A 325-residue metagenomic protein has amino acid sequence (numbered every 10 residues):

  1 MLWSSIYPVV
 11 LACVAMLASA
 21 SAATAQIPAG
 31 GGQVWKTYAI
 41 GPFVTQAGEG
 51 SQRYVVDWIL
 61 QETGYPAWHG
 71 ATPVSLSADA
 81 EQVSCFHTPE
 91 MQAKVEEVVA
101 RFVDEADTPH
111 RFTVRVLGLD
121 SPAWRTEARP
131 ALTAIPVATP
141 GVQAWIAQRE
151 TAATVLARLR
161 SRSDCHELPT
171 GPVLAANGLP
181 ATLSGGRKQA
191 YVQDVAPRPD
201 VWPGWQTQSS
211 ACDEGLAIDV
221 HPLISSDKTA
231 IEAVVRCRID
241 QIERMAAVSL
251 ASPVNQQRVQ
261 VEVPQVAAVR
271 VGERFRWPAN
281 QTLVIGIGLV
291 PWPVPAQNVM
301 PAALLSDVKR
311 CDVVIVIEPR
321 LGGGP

Functional and structural regions predicted by a protein language model:
M1-T151, R162-T182, L223-A230, R274 (+3 more regions): Sec-dependent N-terminal signal peptides of Gram-negative outer-membrane/periplasmic proteins
E97, A152-R160, D200-Q206, A217: N-terminal post-signal-peptidase region of extra-cytosolic proteins
L119, K188-V192, R238-I242, V290-W292: Structural signature of outer-membrane beta-barrel domains
A196-R198, M245-S252: Outer-membrane beta-barrel translocator domains and adjoining extracellular loop/strand segments of Gram-negative
P203-Q208, Q260-V261, A303: Short, P/G- and charge-enriched loop/turn segments at secondary-structure junctions
T207-Q208, H221, G272-F275: Beta-strand-rich interaction surfaces with strong enrichment in secreted/lumenal proteins
S210-I218, V266-V271: Amphipathic hydrophobic-ligand
I231-V235, V254-Q260, A267, R276-P293: Extended amphipathic ligand-handling, pore-lining, and cofactor/metal-binding catalytic surfaces
